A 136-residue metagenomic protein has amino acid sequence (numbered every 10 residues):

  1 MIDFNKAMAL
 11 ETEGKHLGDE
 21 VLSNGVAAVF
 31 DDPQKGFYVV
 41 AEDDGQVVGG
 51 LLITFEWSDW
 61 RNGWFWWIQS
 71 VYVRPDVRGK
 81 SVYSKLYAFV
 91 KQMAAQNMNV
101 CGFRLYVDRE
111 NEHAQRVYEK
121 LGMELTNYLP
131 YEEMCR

Functional and structural regions predicted by a protein language model:
D3-G63, Q69, R74, Y87 (+2 more regions): Acetyl-CoA-dependent GNAT
E13, V77, C101-G102: Short, contiguous strand/loop micro-motifs
H16, L105-Y106, L129: Short loop/turn and capping residues at structural boundaries
W64, N99-C101, N127: Residue-level signal for beta-strand positions within conserved beta-sheet cores that form or flank
R74-D76, K80, R109-E110: Active-site acidic-Proline motif in GNAT/NAT acetyltransferases
S84-A88, Q96, R109-N127, E133: Conserved active-site alpha-helix within GNAT-family acetyltransferase domains
A94-Y106: Conserved GNAT acetyl-CoA-binding A-motif
